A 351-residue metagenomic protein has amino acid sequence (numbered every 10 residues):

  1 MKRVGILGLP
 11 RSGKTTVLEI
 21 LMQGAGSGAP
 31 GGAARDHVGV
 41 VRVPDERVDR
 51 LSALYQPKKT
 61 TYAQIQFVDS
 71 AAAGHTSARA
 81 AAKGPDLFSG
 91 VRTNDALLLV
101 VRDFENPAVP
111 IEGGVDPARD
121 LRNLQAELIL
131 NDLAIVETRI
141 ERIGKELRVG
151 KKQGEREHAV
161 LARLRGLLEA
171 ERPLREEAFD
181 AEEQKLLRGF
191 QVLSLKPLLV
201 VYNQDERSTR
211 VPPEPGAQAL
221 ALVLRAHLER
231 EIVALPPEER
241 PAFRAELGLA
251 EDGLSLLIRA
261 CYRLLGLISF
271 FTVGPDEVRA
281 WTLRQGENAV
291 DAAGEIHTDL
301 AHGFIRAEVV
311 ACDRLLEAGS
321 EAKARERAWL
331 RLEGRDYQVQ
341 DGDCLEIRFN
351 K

Functional and structural regions predicted by a protein language model:
M1-P107, E112, A118: Conserved G1/Walker A P-loop phosphate-binding module
K2-M22, D36, R142-K351: C-terminal-of-GTPase-core extension/linker across diverse P-loop GTPases
T15, V41-V48, Q64, A81-G84 (+9 more regions): Amphipathic alpha-helical transducer elements in NTP-driven molecular machines
V41-P44, A71-A81, R92-G154, L167-F179 (+1 more regions): Conserved Switch II/interswitch segment of TRAFAC-class P-loop GTPases
